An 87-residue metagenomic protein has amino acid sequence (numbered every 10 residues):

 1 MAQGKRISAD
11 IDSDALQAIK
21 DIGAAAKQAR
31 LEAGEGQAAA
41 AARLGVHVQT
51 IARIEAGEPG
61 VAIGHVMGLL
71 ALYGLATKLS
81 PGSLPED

Functional and structural regions predicted by a protein language model:
M1-D21, A71, L84-D87: N-terminal flexible/basic segments that precede or flank functional cores
A24, G34-E35, V61: Residue-level signal for the short linker/turn that defines the boundary of a DNA-recognition helix
G34-T50: Short alpha-helical DNA-recognition segment
A62-S80: DNA major-groove recognition helix of helix-turn-helix/homeodomain DNA-binding modules
